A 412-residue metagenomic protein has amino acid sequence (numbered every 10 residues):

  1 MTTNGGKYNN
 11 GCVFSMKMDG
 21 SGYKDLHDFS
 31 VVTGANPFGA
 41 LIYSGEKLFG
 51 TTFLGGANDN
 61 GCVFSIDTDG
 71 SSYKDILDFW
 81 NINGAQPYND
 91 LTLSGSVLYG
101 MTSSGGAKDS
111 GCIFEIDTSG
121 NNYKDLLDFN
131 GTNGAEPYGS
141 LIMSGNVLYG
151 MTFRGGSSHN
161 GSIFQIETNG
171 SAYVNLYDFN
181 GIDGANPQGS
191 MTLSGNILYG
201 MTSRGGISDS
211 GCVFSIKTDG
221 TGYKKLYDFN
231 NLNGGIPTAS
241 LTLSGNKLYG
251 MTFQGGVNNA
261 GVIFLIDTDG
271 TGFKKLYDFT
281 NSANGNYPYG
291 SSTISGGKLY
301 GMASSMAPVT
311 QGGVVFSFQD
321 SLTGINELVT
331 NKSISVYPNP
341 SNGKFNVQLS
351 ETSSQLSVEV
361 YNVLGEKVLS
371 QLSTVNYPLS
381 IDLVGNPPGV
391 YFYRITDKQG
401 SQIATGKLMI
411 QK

Functional and structural regions predicted by a protein language model:
M1-L322: Extracellular beta-propeller repeat domains
E327-Y337, S341-K412: C-terminal outer-membrane/trafficking sorting elements
